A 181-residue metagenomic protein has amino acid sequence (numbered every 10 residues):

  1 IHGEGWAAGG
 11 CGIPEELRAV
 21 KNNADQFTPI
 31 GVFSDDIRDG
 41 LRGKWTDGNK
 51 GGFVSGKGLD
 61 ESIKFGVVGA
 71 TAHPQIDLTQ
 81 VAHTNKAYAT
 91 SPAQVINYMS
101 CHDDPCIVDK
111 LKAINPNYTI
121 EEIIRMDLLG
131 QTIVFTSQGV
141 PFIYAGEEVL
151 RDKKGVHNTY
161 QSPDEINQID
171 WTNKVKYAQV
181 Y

Functional and structural regions predicted by a protein language model:
H2-A145, V149-L150: Conserved alpha/beta catalytic core and glycan-binding cleft of carbohydrate-active enzymes
I124, F135, V140-F142, E147-Y181: Extended hydrophobic/aromatic segments used for targeting, binding, or gating
